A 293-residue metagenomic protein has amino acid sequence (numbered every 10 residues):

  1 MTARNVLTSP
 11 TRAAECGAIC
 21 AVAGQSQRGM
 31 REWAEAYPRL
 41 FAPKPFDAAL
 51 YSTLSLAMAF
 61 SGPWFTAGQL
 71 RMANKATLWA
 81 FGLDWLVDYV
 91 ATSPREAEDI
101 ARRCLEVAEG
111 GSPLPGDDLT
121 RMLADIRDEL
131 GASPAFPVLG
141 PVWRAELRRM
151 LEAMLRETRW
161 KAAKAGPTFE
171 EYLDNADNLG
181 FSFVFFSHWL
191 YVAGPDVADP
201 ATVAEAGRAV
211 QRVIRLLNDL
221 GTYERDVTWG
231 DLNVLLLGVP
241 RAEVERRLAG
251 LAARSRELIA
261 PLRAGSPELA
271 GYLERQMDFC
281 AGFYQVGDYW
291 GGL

Functional and structural regions predicted by a protein language model:
M1-L293: Alpha-helical, largely C-terminal catalytic domains that coordinate divalent metal ions via clustered Asp/Glu/His
